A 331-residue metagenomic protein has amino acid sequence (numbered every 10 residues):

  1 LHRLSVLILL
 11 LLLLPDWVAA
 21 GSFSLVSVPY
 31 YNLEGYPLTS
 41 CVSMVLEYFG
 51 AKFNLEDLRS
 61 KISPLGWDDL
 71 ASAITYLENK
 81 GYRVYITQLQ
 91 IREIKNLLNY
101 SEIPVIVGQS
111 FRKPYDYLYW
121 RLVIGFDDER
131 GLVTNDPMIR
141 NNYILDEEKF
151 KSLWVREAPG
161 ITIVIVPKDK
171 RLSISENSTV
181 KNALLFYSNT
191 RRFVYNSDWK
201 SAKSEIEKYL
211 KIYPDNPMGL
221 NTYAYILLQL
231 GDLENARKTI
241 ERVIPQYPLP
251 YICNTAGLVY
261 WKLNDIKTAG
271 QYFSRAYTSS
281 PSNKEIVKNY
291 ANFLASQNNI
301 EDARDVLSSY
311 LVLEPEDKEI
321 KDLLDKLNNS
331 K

Functional and structural regions predicted by a protein language model:
A20-N96, Y100, F111, I161 (+4 more regions): Cysteine-nucleophile protease catalytic domains, especially the papain-like/related folds used in DUB/UBL proteases
D128-N221, Y225-L228: Noncatalytic regulatory segments and standalone regulatory/sensor domains
G219, I252-C253, I286, I320: TPR alpha-solenoid repeat register
